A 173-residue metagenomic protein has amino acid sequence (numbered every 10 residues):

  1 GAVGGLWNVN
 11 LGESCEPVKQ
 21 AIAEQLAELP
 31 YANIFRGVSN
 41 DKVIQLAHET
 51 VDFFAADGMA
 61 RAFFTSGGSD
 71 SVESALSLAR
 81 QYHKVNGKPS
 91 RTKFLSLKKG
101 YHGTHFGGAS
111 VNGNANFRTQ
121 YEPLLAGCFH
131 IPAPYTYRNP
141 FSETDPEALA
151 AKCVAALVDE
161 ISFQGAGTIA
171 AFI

Functional and structural regions predicted by a protein language model:
G1-A2: Active-site and channel-lining beta-strand-loop segments that bind or position nucleotide-derived/phosphorylated
G5-G37, Q45-S66: Glycine-rich phosphate-binding segment of PLP-dependent enzymes
N10, V38, D145-L149: A general boundary/transition motif marking the beginning of the first structured unit of a protein
H48-A170: PLP-dependent aspartate aminotransferase-fold enzymes
